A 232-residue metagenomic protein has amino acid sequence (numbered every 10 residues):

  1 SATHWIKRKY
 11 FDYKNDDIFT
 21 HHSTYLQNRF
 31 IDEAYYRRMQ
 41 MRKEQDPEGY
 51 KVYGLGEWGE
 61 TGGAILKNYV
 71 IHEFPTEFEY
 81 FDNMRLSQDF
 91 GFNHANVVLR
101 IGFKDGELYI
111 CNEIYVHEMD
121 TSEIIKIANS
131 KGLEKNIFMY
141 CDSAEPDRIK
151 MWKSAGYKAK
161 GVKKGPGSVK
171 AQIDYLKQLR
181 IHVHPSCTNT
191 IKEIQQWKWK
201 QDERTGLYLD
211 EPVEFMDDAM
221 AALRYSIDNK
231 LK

Functional and structural regions predicted by a protein language model:
S1-E44: ASCE P-loop NTPase helicase motor core
I18-H22, R85, A159: Conserved beta-strand scaffold positions in the cores of enzyme catalytic domains, especially in NTP/NDP-utilizing
S23, G54, V98, M139 (+2 more regions): A residue-level signal for conserved active-site and pocket-lining positions in enzyme catalytic cores
N28-Q88: ATPase catalytic-site recognition across NTP-hydrolyzing enzymes
E79-F103: Gly/Thr-rich phosphate-binding beta-strand-loop-beta motif of the actin/hexokinase/Hsp70
F90, S143, D218-A219: Generic detector of well-ordered alpha-helical packing
V97, K104-E214: Mg2+-dependent endonuclease catalytic cores in nucleic-acid-processing enzymes, primarily RNase H-like
D228-K232: Acidic two-metal-ion nuclease catalytic site recognized across multiple nuclease folds, prominently DnaQ/RNase D-T
